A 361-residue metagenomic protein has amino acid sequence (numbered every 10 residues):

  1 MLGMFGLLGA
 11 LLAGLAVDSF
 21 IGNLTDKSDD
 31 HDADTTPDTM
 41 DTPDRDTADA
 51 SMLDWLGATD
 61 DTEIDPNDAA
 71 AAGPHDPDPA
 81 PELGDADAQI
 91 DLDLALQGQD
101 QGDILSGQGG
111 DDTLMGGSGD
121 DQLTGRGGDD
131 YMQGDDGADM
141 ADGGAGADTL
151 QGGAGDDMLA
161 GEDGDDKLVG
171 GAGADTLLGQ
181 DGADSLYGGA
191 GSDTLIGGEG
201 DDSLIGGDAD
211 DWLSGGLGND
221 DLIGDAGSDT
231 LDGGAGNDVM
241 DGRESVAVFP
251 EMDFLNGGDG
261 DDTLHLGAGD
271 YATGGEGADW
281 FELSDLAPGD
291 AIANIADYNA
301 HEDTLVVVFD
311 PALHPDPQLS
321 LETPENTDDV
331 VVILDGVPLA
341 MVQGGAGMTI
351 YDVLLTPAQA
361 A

Functional and structural regions predicted by a protein language model:
M1-M52, L321-A361: Low-complexity acidic/polar repeat-biased segments
S28-R126, Y131: N-terminal segments that cap or nucleate solenoid repeat domains
A95-Q97, I104-G109, T113-S118, Q122-G127 (+18 more regions): Short beta-strand elements of solenoid repeat domains
S245-A247, D285-A287, D310, P324: Short polar/acidic secondary-structure junctions
Y271-T273, L313-D316, V337-V342: Short, surface-exposed beta-strand/loop "edge" segments at domain boundaries and coil↔beta transitions
G277-E282, G289-I292, T304-V306, V332-I333: Long C-terminal tail modules that include membrane-anchoring/sorting signals and adjacent low-complexity, intrinsically
A287-G289, N299-D303, V307-H314: Acidic glycine-/aspartate-rich tracts in secreted/extracellular proteins
